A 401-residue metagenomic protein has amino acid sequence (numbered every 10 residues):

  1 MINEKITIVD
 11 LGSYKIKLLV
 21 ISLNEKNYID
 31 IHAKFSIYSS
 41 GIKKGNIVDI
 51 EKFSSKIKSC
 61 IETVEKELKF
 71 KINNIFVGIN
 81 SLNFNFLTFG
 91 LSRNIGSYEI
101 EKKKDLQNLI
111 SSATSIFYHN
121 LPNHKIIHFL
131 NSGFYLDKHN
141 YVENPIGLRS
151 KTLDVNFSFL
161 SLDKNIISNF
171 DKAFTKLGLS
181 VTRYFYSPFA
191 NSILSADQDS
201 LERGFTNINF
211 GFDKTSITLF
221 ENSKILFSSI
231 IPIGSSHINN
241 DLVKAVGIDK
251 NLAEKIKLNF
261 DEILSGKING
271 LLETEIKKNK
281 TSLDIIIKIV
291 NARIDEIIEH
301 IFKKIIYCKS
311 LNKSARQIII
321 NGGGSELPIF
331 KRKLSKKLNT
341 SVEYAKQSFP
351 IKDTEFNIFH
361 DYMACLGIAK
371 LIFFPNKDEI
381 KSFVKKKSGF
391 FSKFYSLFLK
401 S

Functional and structural regions predicted by a protein language model:
M1-K15, L19-N74, I79-T206, K224-L226 (+6 more regions): Nucleotide/phosphate-binding catalytic cleft detector across ATP-hydrolyzing and phosphate-transferring enzymes
K44, L194, H237-V243, I351-F356: Short, charged, surface-exposed secondary-structure boundary motifs
I75-L82, Q317-E326, A345-Q347: Glycine-rich beta-strand-to-loop/alpha-helix junction loops that act as flexible
K103, Q107, K337-C365: Conserved phosphate-binding/catalytic loops in two-lobed NTP-binding clefts
P188, I231-I233, K346-I351, I368: Short, acidic/turn-prone active-site loops that include or flank metal/cofactor- and phosphate-binding residues
A196-S265: Acidic, glycine-rich loop-and-beta core segments that form the ion-binding/anion-interacting portion of active sites
E296-Y307: A short, acidic, amphipathic alpha-helical segment used as a generic capping/interface helix at domain edges
K313-K337: Glycine-rich phosphate-binding loops at beta-strand->alpha-helix junctions
